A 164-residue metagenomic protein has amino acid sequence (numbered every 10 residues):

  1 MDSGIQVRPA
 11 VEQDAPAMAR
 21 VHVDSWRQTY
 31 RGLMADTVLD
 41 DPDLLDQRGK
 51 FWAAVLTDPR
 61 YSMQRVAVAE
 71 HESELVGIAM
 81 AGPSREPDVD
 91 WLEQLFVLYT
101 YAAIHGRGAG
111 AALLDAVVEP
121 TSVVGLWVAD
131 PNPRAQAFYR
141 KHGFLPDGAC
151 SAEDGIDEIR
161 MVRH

Functional and structural regions predicted by a protein language model:
D2, I159-H164: Terminal substrate-recognition subdomain of acyl/acetyltransferases
I5, P9-Q13, R20-L33, L39-H105 (+2 more regions): Acetyl-CoA-dependent GNAT
Q64, G155-M161: Short hydrophobic/aromatic beta-strand or adjacent loop that forms the aromatic wall/cage of a ligand/substrate-binding
A111-A112, P131-I156: Conserved active-site alpha-helix within GNAT-family acetyltransferase domains
P120-P131: Conserved GNAT acetyl-CoA-binding A-motif
